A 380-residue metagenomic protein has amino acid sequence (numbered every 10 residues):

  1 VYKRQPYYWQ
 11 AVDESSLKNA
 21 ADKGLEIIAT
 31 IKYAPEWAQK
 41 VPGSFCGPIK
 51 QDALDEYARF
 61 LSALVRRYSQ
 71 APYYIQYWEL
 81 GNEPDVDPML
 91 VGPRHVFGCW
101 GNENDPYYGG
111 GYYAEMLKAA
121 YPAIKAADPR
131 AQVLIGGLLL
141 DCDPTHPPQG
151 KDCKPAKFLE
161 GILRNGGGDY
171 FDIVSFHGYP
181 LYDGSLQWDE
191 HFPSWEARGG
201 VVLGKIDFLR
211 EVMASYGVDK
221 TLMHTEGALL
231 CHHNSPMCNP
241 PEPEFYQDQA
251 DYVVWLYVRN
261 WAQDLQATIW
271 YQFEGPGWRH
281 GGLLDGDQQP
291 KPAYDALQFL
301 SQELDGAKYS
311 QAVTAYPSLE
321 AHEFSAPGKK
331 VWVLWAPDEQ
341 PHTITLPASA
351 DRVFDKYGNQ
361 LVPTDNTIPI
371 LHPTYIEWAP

Functional and structural regions predicted by a protein language model:
K3-P72, F97-G136, G199: Aromatic-lined substrate-binding rim segments of carbohydrate-active enzymes
T30, E36-P42, D85-V91, D143-T145 (+3 more regions): Short acidic/His/Gly/Ser-rich catalytic and metal-binding motifs that mark active-site loops of diverse hydrolases
P42-C46, R94-N104, D189-P193, P236-P241 (+1 more regions): Short glycine/proline- and charge-enriched loop/turn segments that cap or connect secondary-structure elements
L61-Y107, L134-D141, D169-S185, K220-L230 (+1 more regions): Active-site groove signature of glycoside hydrolases
G109-V253, Q263: Noncatalytic carbohydrate-binding groove/subsite architecture in carbohydrate-active enzymes
A228-Q298, A312-P317: Aromatic/acidic polysaccharide-binding cleft in carbohydrate-active enzymes
T314-S349, K356-G358: Carbohydrate-binding surface patches
V362-P380: C-terminal beta-strand-rich structural cap/linker in extracellular carbohydrate-active enzymes
